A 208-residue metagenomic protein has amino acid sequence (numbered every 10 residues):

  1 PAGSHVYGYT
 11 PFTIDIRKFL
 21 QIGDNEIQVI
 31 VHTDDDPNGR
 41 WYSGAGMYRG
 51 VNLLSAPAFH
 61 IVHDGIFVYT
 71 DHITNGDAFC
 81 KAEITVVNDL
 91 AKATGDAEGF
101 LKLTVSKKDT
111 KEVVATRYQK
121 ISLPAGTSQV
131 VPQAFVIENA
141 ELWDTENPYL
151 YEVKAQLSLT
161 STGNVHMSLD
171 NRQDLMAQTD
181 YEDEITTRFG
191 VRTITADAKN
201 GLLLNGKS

Functional and structural regions predicted by a protein language model:
P1-D64, D89, K108-E112: Accessory beta-strand-rich segments of carbohydrate-active enzymes
P11-R17, Y118, Q129-E138: Exposed aromatic-hydrophobic patches
L20-D24, T94-D96, I137-E152: Short glycine/proline/serine/threonine-rich loop/turn segments at secondary-structure transition edges
V29, L103, V153-A155: Hydrophobic/tyrosine-rich beta-strand signature of extracellular beta-sandwich/beta-rich modules, prominently
L54, K120-S122, R188-R192: Short beta-strand edge segments in extracellular beta-sheet folds
G65-I66, Q156-T160, V165, L169-S208: N-terminal carbohydrate-binding accessory modules
T70-A78: Short, solvent-exposed loop/linker segments at the N-terminal edge of repeated beta-sheet extracellular domains
D77-S122, Q129-Q133: Beta-strand-rich binding/interaction modules
